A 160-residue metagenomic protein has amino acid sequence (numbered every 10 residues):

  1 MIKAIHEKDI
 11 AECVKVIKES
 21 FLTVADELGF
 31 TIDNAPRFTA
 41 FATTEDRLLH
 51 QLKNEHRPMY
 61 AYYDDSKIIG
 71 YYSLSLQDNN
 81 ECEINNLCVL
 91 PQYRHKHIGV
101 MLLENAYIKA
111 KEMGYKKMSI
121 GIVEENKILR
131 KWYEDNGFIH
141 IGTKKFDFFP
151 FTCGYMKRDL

Functional and structural regions predicted by a protein language model:
A4-N86, L90-P91, L103-N105, K109 (+2 more regions): Acetyl-CoA-dependent GNAT
K67, N86-E104, I108-M113, E124-K131 (+1 more regions): Conserved glycine-rich acetyl-CoA-binding loop
C82, K96, G154: Glycine-centered loop/turn positions within well-structured domains that cap or flank conserved ligand/cofactor-binding
K116-R130, E134-N136, T143-L160: C-terminal "cap" of GNAT-fold acetyltransferases
